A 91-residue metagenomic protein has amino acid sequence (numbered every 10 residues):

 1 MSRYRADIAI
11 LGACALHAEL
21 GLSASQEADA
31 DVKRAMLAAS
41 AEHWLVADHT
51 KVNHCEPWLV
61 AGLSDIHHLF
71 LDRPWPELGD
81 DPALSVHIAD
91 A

Functional and structural regions predicted by a protein language model:
M1-A91: Conserved phosphate- and dinucleotide-binding cores of soluble alpha/beta proteins, encompassing both enzyme active
